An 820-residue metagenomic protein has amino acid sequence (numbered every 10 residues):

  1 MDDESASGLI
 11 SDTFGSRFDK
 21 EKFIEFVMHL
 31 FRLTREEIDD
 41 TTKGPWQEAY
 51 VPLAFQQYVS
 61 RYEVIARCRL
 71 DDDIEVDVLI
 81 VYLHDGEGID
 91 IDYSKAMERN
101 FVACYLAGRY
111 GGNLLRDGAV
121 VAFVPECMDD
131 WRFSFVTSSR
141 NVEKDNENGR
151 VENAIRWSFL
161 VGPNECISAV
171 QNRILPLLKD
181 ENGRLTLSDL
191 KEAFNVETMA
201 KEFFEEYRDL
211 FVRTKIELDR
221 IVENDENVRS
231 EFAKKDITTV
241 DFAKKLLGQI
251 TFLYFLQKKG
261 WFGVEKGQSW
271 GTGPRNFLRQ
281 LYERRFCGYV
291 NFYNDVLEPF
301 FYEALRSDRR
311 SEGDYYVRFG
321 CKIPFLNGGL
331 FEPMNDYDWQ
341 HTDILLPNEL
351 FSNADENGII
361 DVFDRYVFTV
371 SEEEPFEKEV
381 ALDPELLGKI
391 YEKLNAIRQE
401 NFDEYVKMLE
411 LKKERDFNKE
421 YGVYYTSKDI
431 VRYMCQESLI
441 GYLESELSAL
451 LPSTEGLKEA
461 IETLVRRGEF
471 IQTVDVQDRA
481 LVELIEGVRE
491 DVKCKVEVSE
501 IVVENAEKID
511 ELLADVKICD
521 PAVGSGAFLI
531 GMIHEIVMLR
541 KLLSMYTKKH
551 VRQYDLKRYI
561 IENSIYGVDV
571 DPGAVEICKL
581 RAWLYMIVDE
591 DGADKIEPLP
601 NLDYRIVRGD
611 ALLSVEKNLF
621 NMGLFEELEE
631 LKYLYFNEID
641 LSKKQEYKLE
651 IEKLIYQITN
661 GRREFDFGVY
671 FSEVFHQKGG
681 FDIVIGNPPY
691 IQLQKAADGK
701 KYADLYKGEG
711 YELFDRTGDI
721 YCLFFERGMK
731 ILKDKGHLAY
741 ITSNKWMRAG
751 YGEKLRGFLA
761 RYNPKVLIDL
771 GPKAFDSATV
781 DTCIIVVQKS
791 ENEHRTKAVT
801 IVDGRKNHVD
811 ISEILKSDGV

Functional and structural regions predicted by a protein language model:
D2-G86, D92-G108, R116-G531, E535 (+4 more regions): Preference for the N-terminal adenyl/adenosyl cofactor-binding alpha/beta module
L247-I250, I390, S438, M532-I536 (+4 more regions): Structural preference for long, well-ordered alpha-helical segments in enzyme cores
I250, Y254-L256, L484-V516, E535-K678: S-adenosyl-L-methionine-dependent nucleic acid methyltransferase catalytic domains
F402, K412, I518, A527-L556 (+6 more regions): SAM-dependent methyltransferase catalytic-core segment centered on the flexible catalytic loop and adjoining short
V431, W746-M747, F775: Glycine-/small-residue-rich active-site loops that bind phosphorylated ligands and cofactors
I596-E597, P772-A778: AMP-binding (ANL) adenylation modules
V780-I785: Short hydrophobic/aromatic beta-strand or adjacent loop that forms the aromatic wall/cage of a ligand/substrate-binding
